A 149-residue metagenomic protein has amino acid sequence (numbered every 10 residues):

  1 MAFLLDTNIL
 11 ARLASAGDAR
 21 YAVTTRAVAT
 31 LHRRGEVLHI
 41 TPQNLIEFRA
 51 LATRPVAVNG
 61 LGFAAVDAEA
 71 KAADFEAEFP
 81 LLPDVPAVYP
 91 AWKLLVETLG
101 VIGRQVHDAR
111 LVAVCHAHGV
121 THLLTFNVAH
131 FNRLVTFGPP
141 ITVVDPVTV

Functional and structural regions predicted by a protein language model:
M1-I40, P55-A70, R133, V149: Short, well-structured N-terminal submotif of metal-dependent ribonuclease cores
A2, A109-V149: Acidic, PIN/NYN-like endoribonuclease modules and their adjacent C-terminal/linker elements
N8-I9, Q43, R110, A129: Alpha-helix/helix-capping structural signal
T30-L31, F75, L95, L134: Hydrophobic helix-cap positions at the C-terminus of alpha-helices in RecA-like/P-loop ATPase nucleotide-binding cores
H39-P42, T125: Short beta-strand segments at enzyme active-site cores
A52-P80, P86-L95: Active-site-proximal, substrate-binding regions of enzyme catalytic domains and RNA-binding/basic surfaces
P80-V128: Active-site neighborhoods of divalent-metal-dependent phosphate/nucleic-acid chemistry enzymes
